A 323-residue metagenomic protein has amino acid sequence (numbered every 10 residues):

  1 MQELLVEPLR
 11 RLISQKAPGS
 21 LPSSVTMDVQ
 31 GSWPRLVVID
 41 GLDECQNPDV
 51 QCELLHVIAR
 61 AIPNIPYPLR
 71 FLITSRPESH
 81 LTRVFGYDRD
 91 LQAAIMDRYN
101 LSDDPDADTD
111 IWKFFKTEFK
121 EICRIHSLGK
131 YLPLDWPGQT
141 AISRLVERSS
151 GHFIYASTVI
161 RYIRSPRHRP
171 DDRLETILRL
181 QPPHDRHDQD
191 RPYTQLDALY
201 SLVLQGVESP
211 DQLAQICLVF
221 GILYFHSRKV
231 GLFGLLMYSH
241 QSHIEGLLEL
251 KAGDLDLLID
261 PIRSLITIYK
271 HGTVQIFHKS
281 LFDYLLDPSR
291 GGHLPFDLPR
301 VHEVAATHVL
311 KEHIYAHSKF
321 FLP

Functional and structural regions predicted by a protein language model:
M1-H313: Conserved NB-ARC/NACHT P-loop NTPase core of NLR-like innate immune receptors
E312-P323: Extended acidic/polar alpha-helical scaffold segments
